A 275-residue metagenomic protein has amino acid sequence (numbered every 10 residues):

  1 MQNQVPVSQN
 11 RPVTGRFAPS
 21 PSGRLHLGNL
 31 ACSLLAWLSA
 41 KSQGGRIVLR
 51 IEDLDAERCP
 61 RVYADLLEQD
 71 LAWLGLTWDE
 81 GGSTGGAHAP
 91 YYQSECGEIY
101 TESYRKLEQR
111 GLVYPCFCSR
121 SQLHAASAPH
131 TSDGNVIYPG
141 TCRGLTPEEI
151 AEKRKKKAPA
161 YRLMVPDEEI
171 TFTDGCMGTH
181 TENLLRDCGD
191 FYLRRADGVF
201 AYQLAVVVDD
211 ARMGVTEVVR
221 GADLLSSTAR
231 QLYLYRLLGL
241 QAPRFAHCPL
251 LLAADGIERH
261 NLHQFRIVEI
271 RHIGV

Functional and structural regions predicted by a protein language model:
Q2-T131, A222-D223, S227-L240: N-terminal Rossmann-like or analogous alpha/beta NTP/dinucleotide-binding catalytic cores that position adenine
P19, D53, V165-D167, H272: Non-catalytic surface loops within mature trypsin-like serine protease
L25-L27, D197, R271: Structural motif
S39, T216, A222, I273-G274: Residues in and immediately flanking transmembrane alpha helices
G75-A89, R110-L123, C142-K157, C248-L252 (+2 more regions): Short, surface-exposed, charge-dense and proline/glycine-enriched linear segments
S121-R259: Active-site cores that bind ATP or allylic diphosphates and position pyrophosphate for catalysis
H260-G274: N-terminal low-complexity segments that are often proline-rich with Ser/Thr-Pro
